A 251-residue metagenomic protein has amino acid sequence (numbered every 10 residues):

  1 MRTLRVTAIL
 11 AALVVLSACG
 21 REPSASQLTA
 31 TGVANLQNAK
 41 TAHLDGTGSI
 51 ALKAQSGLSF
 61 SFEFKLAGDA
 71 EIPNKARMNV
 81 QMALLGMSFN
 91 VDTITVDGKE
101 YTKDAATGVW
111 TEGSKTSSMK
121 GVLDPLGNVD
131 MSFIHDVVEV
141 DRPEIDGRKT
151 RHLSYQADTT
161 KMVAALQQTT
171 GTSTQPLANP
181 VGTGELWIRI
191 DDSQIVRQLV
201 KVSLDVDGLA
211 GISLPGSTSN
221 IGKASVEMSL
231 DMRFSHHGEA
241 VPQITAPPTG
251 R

Functional and structural regions predicted by a protein language model:
M1-S17: Sec-dependent bacterial lipoprotein signal peptides
C19-R251: Subset-of-secretome marker
